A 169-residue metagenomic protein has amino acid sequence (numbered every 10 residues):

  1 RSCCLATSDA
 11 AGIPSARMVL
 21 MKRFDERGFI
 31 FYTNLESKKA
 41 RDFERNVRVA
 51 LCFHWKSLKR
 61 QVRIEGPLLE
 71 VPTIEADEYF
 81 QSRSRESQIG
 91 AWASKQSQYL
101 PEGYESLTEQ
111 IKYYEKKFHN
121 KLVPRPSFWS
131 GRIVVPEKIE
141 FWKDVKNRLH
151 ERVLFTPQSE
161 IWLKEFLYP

Functional and structural regions predicted by a protein language model:
R1, H54-W55, A91-A93: A short, aromatic/hydrophobic, helix- or strand-capping loop or linear motif that either lines the entrance/gate
R1-I30, N34, R41-F43: An N-terminal domain-cap segment
C3-A6, V49-H54: Short conserved beta-strand and strand-loop elements enriched in small hydrophobics with frequent Asp/Gly
S15, F31-Y32, A40, C52-V62 (+1 more regions): Short Lys/Arg-rich amphipathic alpha-helical segments
F29, N34, R45-V49, R60-L69: Active-site-adjacent structural patch at catalytic or cofactor/ligand-binding sites
L35-K38, Y168-P169: Short, solvent-exposed aromatic-acidic interface loops
A40-E44, R152-V153: A short, polar/proline- and glycine-enriched secondary-structure boundary/capping micro-motif
R60-P169: Charged, gly/pro-rich active-site loop segments
